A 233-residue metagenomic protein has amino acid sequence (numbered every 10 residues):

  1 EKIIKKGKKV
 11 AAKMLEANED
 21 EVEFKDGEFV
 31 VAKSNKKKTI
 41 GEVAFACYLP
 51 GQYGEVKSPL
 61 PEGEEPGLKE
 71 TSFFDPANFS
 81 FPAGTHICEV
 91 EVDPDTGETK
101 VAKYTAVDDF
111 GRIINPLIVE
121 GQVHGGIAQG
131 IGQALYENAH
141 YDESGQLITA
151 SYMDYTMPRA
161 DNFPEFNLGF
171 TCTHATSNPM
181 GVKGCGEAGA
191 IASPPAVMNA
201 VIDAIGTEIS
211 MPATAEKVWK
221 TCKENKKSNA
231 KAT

Functional and structural regions predicted by a protein language model:
E1-T233: C-terminal catalytic domains of large/alpha subunits in multi-subunit enzymes
